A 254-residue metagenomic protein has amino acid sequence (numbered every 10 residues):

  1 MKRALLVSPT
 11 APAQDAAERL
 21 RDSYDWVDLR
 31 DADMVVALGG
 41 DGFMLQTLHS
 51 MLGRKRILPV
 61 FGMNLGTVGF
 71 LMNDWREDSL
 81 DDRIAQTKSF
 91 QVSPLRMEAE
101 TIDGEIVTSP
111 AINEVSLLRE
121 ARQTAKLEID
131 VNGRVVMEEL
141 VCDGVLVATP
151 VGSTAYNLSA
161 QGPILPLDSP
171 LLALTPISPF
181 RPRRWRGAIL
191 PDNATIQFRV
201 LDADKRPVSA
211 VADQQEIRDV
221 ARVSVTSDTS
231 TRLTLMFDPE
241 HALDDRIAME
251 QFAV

Functional and structural regions predicted by a protein language model:
M1-L38, M44-G53, W75-Q91, A99-S109: ATP/NTP phosphate-donor binding region
Q14, G66-G144: Catalytic core of DAGKc-family lipid kinases
A16, Q46-L48, L71-M72, N157-S159 (+1 more regions): Short glycine-/acidic-enriched loop or helix-start segments at secondary-structure transitions that form or flank
V36, N64, V115, Q214: A residue-level signal for conserved active-site and pocket-lining positions in enzyme catalytic cores
G40-F43, G66-V68, V151-T154: Short glycine-rich anion-binding loops that position phosphate/pyrophosphate groups of nucleotides and phosphorylated
I57-P59: Proline-centered loop/turn at the N-terminus of a beta-strand
S109, L117, R122, N132-V136 (+1 more regions): ATP/nucleoside-binding phosphotransfer catalytic cores, i.e., glycine-rich phosphate-binding loops
E139-R183: Gly/Ser/Thr-rich active-site loops/lids in small-molecule metabolic enzymes that frequently grip phosphoryl groups
